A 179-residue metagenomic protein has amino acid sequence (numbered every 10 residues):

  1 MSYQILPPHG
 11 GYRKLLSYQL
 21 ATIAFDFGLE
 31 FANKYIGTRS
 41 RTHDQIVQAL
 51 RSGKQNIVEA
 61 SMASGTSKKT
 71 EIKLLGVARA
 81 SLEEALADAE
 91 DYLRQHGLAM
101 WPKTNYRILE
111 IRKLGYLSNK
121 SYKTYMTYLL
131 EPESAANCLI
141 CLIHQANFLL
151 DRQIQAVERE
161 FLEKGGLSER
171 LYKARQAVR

Functional and structural regions predicted by a protein language model:
M1-R179: Amphipathic alpha-helical assembly/interaction segments
